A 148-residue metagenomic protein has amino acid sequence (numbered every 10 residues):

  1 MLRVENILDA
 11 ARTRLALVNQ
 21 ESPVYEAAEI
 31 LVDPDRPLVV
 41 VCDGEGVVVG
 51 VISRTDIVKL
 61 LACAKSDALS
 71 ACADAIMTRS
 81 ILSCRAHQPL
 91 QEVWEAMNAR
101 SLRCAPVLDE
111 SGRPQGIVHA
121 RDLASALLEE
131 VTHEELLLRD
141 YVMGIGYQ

Functional and structural regions predicted by a protein language model:
M1-Q148: Tandem CBS (Cystathionine beta-synthase) repeat/Bateman regulatory domains
